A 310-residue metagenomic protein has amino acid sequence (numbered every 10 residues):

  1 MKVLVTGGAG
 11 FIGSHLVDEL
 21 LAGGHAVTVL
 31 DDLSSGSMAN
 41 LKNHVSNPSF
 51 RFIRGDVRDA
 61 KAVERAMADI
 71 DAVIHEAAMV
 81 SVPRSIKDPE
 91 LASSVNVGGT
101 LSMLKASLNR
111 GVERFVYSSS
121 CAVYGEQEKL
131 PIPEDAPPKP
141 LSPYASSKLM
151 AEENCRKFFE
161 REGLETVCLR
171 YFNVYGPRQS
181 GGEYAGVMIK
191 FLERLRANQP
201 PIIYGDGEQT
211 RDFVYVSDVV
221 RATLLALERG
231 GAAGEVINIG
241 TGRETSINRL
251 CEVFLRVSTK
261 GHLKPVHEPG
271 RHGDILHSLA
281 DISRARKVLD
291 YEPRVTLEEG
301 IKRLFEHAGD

Functional and structural regions predicted by a protein language model:
M1-V174, S217, V295, H307: N-terminal Rossmann-like NAD(P)+-binding domain of SDR-like oxidoreductases, especially those catalyzing
A22, R196-D310: C-terminal substrate-binding subdomain of Rossmann-fold SDR/epimerase-dehydratase oxidoreductases
G36, R58, V80, G182 (+2 more regions): Short alpha-helical
A39-K42, E128-L130, Q179-E183, L250-E252 (+1 more regions): Short aromatic-enriched loop/helix-cap "lid" or pocket-rim segments at secondary-structure transitions that line
R65-D69, A106, R194, A222 (+1 more regions): CheY-like receiver
S102, Q179-S180, Q209-R211: Heptad-repeat alpha-helical coiled-coil signaling segments
M150, N154, F158, V187 (+3 more regions): Hydrophobic alpha-helix immediately C-terminal to the catalytic Tyr-X-X-X-Lys motif of short-chain
